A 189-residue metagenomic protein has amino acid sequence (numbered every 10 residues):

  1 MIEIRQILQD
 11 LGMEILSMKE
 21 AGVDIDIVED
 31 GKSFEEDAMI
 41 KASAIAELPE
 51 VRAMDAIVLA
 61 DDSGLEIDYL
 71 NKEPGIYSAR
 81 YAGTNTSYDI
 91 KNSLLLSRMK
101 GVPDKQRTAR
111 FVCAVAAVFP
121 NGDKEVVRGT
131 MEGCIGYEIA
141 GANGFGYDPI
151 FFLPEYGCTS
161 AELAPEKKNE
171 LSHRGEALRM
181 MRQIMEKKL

Functional and structural regions predicted by a protein language model:
M1-L189: Anionic-ligand binding patches
